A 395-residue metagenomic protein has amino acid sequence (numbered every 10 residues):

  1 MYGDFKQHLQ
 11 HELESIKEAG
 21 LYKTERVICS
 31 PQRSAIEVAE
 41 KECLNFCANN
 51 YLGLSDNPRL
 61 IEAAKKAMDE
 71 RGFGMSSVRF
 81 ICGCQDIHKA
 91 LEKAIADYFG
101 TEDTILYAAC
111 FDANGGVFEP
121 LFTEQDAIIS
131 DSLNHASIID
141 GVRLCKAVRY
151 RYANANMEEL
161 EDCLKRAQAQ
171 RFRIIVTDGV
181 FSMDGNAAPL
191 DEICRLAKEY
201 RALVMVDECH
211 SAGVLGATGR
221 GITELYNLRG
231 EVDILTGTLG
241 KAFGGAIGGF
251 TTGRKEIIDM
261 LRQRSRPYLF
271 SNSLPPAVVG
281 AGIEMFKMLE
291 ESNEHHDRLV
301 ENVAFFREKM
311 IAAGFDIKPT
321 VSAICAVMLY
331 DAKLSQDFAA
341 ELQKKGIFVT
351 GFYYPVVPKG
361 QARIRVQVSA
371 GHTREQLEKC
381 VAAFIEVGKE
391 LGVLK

Functional and structural regions predicted by a protein language model:
G3, P58, E62-K66, E70 (+4 more regions): PLP-dependent enzyme catalytic core of the Aspartate aminotransferase-like
L9-H11, S15-F73, A202: N-terminal "arm"/small-domain region of PLP-dependent enzymes with the aminotransferase-like
V78-C84, E92-G116: Short loop-beta-helix segment that forms the pyridoxal 5′-phosphate
V117-A136: Conserved PLP-anchoring active-site segment centered on the Schiff-base-forming lysine
Y150, N154-V206: Active-site phosphate-binding strand-loop segment of PLP-dependent enzymes
Y200-L203, H210, L215-V321, L334: Active-site C-terminal subdomain of aminotransferase-like
D297-F306, I311-G346, V356, G360-Q361 (+1 more regions): Conserved PLP-binding catalytic core of the aspartate aminotransferase-like
